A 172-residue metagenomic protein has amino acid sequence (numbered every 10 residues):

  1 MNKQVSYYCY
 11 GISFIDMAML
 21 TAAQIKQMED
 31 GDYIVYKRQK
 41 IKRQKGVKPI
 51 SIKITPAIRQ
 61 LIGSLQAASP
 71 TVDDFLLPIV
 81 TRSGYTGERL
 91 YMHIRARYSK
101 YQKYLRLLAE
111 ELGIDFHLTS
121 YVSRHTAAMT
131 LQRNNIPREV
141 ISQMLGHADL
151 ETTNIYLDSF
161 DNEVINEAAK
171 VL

Functional and structural regions predicted by a protein language model:
M1-F14, A18: Basic, Lys/Arg- and aromatic-enriched nucleic-acid-binding interface segment
S6, R97, S120-Y121, L157: Residue-level marker of regulatory loop/turn positions in helix-turn-helix DNA-binding domains and in histidine
M19-S64: Conserved tyrosine-mediated DNA breakage-rejoining catalytic core shared by Y-recombinases
Q24-D32, I114-F116, I136-I155: Short, polar N-cap/turn motifs at the start of nucleic acid-interacting alpha helices
K40-K42, S83, L145-K170: Catalytic-site neighborhood detector that most strongly recognizes the C-terminal catalytic loop/helix of tyrosine
T55-D115: Active-site/catalytic core of tyrosine-dependent DNA strand-transfer enzymes
Q102-Q143: Short, basic (Lys/Arg/His-rich) helix/loop patches that form interaction surfaces in the mid-to-C-terminal regions
